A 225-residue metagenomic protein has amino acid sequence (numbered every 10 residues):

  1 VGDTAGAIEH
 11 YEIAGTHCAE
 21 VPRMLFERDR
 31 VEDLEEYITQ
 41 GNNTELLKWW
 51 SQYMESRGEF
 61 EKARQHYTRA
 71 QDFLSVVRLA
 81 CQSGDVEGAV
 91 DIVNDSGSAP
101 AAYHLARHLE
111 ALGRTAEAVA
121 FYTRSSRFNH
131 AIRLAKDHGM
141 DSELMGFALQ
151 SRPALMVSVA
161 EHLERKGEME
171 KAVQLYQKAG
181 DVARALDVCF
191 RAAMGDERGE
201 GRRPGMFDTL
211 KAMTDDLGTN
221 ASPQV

Functional and structural regions predicted by a protein language model:
V1-V225: Extended alpha-helical assembly domains of large eukaryotic scaffold proteins
